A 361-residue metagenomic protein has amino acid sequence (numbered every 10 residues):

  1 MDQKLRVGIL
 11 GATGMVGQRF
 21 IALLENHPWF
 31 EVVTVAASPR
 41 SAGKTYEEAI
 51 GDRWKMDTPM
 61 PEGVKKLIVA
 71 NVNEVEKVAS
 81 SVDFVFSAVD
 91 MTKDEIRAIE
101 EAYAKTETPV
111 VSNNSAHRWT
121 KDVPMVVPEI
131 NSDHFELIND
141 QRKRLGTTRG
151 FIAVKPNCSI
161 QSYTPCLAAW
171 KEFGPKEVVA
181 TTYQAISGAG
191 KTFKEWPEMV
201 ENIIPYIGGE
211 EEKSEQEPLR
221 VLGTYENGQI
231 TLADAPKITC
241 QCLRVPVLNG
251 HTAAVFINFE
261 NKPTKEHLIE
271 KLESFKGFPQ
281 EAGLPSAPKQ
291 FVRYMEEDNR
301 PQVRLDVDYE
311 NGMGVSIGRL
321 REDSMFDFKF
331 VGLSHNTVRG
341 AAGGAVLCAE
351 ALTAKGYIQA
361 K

Functional and structural regions predicted by a protein language model:
M1-Y206, K237, Y309, S316 (+2 more regions): N-terminal Rossmann-like NAD(P) cofactor-binding subdomain of oxidoreductases, focused on the glycine-rich
S187-K361: Charged docking surfaces used in two-component/phosphorelay signaling
